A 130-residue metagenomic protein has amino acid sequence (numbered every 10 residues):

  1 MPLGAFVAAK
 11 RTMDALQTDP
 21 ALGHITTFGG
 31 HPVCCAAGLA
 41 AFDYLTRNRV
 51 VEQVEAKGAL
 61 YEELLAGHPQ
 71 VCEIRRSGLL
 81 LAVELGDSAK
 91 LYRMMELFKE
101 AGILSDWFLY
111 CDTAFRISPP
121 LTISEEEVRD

Functional and structural regions predicted by a protein language model:
M1-D130: Conserved N-terminal phosphate-binding loop of PLP-dependent enzymes in the Aspartate aminotransferase
